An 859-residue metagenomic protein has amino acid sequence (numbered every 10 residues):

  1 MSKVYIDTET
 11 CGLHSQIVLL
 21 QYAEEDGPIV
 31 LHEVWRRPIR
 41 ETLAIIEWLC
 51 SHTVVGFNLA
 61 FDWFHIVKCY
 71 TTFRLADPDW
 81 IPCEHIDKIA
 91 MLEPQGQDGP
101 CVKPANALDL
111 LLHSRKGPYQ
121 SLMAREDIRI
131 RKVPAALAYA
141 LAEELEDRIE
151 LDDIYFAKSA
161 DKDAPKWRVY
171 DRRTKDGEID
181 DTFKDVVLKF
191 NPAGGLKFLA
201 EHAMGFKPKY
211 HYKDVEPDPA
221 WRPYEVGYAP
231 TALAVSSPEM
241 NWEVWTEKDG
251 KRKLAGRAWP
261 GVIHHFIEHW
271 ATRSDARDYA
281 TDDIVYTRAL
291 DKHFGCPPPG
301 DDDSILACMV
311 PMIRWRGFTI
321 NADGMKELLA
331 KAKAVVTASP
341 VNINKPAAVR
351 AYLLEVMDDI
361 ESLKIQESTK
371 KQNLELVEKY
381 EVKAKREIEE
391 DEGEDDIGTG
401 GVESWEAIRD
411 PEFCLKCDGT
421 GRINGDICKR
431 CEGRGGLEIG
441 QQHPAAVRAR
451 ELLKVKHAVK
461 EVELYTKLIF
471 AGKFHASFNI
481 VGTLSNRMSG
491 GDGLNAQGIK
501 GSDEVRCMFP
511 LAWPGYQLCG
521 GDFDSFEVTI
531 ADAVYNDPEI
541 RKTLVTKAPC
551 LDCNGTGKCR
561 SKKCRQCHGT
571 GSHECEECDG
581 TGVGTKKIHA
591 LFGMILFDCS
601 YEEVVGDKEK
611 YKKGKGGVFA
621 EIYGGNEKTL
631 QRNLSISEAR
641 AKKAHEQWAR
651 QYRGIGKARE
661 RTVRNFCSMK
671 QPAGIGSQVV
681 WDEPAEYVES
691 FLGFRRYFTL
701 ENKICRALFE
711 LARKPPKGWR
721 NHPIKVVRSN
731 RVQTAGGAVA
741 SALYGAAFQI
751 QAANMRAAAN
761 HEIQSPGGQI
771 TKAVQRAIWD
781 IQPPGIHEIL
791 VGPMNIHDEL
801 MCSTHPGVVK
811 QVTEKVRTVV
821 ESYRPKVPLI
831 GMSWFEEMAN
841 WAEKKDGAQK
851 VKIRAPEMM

Functional and structural regions predicted by a protein language model:
M1-G194, D532-R541: Conserved RNase H-like, two-metal-ion catalytic cores of nucleic-acid enzymes
S2-K3, T8-E9, G96-P100, I128-G194 (+11 more regions): Conserved "right-hand" nucleotidyltransferase catalytic core of DNA-directed polymerases
K416-I427, N554, K558-S561, Q566-S572 (+6 more regions): Conserved catalytic core of nucleic-acid polymerases
F523-P549, E576-E577, V583-V604: Basic, low-complexity segments
N633, M801-H805: Short hydrophobic/aromatic beta-strand micro-patches that form the beta-sheet surface supporting nucleotide- or nucleic
E638, H805-K810: Helix N-cap motif at beta-to-alpha junctions
Q651-G654, R817-V827: A common structural junction motif
R824-E837: Conserved short beta-strand edge segments in small beta-sheet-based binding/regulatory domains
